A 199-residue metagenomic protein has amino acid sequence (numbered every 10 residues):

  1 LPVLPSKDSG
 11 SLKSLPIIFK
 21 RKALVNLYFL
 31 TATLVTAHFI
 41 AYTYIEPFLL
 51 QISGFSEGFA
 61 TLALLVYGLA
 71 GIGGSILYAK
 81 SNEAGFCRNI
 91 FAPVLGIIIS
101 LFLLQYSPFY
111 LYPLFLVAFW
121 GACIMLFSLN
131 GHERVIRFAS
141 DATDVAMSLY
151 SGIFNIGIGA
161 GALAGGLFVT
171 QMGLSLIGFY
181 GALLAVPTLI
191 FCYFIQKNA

Functional and structural regions predicted by a protein language model:
L1-K7, F191-I195: C-terminal membrane-cytosol helix-exit motif in multi-pass small-molecule transporters
A23-L64, L69: Extracytoplasmic gate region of multi-pass secondary transporters
F55-L64, F109, P113, T143-M147: Juxtamembrane helix-start elements in MFS-like secondary transporters
G68-I76, I158-G159: Residue-level signature of mid-helix packing/kink "hotspots" within the transmembrane helices of 12-pass Major
G73-F86, V169: Helix-to-loop junctions at the C-terminal end of transmembrane segments in multipass secondary transporters
F86-G131: C-terminal transmembrane helical hairpin of 12-TM major facilitator-type secondary transporters
R137-L174, G178-G181: A late C-terminal transmembrane helix in Major Facilitator Superfamily
A182-A199: Multi-pass alpha-helical transporter architecture, strongest for 12-TM Major Facilitator/SLC carriers used
